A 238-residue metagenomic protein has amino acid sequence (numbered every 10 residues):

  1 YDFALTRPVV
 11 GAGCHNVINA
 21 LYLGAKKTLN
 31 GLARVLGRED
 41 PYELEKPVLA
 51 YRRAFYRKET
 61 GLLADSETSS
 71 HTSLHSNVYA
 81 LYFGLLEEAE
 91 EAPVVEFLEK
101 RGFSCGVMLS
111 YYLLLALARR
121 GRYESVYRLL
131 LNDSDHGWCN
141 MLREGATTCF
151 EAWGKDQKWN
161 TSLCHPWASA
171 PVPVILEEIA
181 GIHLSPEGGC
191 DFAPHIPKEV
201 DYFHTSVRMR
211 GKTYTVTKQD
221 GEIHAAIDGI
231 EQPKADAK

Functional and structural regions predicted by a protein language model:
Y1-E45, Y56-S110, L114-L115: The feature captures the catalytic groove of carbohydrate-active enzymes
G31-R34, R38, R122, D135 (+1 more regions): A generic secondary-structure boundary signal that marks alpha-helix termini
L49, Y127-K238: Non-catalytic C-terminal accessory modules of carbohydrate-active enzymes
Y51-R53: Gly/charged, well-structured mid-domain segments that form the phosphate/adenylate-handling core of ATP-dependent
F55, E59, W138-M141: Short amphipathic alpha-helical interaction/hinge segments
L85-A92, G121-E124, E178-E187: Short helix-capping/linker segments at secondary-structure and domain boundaries
F103-D133: Repeat-solenoid scaffold signature
